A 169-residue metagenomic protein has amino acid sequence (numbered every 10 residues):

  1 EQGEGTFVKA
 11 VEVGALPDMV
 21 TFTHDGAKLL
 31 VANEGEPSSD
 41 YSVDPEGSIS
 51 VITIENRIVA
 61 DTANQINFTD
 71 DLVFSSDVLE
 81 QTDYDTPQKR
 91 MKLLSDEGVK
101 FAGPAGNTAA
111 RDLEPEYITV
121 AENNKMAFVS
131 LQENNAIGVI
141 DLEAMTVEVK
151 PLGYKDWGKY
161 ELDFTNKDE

Functional and structural regions predicted by a protein language model:
E1-G3, D44-N56: Beta-propeller blade signature
G3-T6, A10, R57-A109, V149-E169: Surface-exposed loop and turn segments in beta-propeller and other repeat-based domains that flank or scaffold
G14-A15, A110-L113: Short loop/turn positions that demarcate and connect the beta-strands within blades of beta-propeller repeat domains
T23-G26, E122-N123: Residue-level detector of Asp-centered blade-edge/turn motifs that repeat once per structural unit in beta-propeller
A32-G47: Short, conserved, GDST-rich strand-edge loop motifs in beta-rich repeat architectures
S38-S39, I49, L131, N135-G138: Structural signal for beta-propeller blades
